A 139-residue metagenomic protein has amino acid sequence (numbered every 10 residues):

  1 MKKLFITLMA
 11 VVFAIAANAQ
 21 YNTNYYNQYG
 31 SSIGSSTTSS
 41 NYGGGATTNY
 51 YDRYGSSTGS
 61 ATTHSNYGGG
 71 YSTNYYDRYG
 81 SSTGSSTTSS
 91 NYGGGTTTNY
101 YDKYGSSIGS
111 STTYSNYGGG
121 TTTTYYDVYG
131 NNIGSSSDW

Functional and structural regions predicted by a protein language model:
M1-L4: Positively charged n-region of N-terminal signal peptides that target proteins for export
I6-L8: Sec-dependent N-terminal signal peptides
A10-V12, G119: Short N-terminal alpha-helical targeting/association segments
A14-A16: N-terminal signal peptide c-region/cleavage motif recognized by signal peptidases
Q20-W139: Intrinsically disordered, low-complexity proline/glycine-rich segments
